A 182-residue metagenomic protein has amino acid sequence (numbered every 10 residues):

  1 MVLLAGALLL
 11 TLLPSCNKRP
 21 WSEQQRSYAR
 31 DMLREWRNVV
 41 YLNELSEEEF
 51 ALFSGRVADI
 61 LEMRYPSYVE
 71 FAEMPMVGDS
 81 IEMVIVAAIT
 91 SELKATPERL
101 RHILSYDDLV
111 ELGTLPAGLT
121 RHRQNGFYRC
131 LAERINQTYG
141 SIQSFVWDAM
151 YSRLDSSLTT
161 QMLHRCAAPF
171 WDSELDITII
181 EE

Functional and structural regions predicted by a protein language model:
M1-L3: Bacterial N-terminal signal peptides that target proteins for export
L8: Active-site acidic/histidine clusters and adjacent loop/turn architecture that either coordinate catalytic ions
L12-S15: C-terminal motif of bacterial Sec signal peptides marking the signal peptidase cleavage site
N17-E182: Mature extracellular/luminal domains of secreted and GPI-anchored eukaryotic proteins, especially small
